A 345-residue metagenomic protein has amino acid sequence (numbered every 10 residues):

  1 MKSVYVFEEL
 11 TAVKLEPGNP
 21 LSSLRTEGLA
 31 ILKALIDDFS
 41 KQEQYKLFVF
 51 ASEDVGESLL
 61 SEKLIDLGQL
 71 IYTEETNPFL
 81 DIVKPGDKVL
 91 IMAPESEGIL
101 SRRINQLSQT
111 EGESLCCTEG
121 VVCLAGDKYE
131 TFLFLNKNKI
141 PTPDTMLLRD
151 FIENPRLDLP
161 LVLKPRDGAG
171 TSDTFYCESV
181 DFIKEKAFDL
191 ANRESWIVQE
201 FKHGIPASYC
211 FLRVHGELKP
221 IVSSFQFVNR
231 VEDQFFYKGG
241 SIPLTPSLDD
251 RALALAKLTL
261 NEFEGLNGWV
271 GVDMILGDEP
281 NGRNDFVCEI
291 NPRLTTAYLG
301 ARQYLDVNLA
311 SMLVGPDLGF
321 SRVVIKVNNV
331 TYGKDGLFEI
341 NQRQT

Functional and structural regions predicted by a protein language model:
M1-Y5: Extreme N-terminal starter segment of soluble prokaryotic enzymes
A12-G18: Short N-terminal binding/cap micro-motifs at the start of the first secondary-structure element
N19-F39: Short catalytic helix/loop segments, enriched in acidic residues and glycine and frequently bearing histidine
F48-E153: Conserved N-proximal alpha/beta basic substrate-recognition cap immediately N-terminal to, or forming the N-lobe
V122-I205, V214-L218, S241-A254: Active-site nucleotide/adenylate-binding loops and adjacent lid/helix of ATP-dependent enzymes
Q199-E264, L276, P280-G282, N291-L318 (+1 more regions): ATP-dependent carboxylate/phosphate-activation module, predominantly the ATP-grasp catalytic core and closely related
N267-D273, V323-N328: Flexible, glycine/charged-enriched surface loops at secondary-structure junctions
F320-T345: Cysteine/selenocysteine-centered motifs that mediate thiol-based redox chemistry or coordinate metal-sulfur cofactors
